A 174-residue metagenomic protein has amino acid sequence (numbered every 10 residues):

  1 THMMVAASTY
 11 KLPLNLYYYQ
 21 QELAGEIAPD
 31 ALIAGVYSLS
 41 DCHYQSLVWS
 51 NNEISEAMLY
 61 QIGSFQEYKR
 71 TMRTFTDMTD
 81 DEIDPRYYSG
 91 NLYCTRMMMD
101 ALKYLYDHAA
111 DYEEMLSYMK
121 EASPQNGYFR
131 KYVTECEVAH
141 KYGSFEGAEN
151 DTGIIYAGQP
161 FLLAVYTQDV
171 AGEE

Functional and structural regions predicted by a protein language model:
T1-A6, A34-Y37, D84-Y93: A glycine-rich, coil/turn loop motif that links secondary-structure elements
H2-M3, G90, K103-P124, F145-E174: Structured C-terminal helix/loop/strand segments within mature extracytoplasmic catalytic/sensor domains
M3-I27, I33, S46, L163: Active-site SXXK
Y19-D30, S64-K69, T74-D81, K103-E137: Bacterial peptidoglycan biogenesis and beta-lactam-recognition machinery
P29-N51, I62-G63: Acidic helix-start/capping segments at beta-turn-to-alpha-helix junctions
H43, N51-A110: Mid-domain, small-residue-enriched loop/turn segments at the edges of structured enzyme/sensor domains
S46-S50, M58-I62, P85, K141-S144 (+2 more regions): Active-site-proximal beta-strand/loop segments in catalytic clefts of secreted hydrolases
